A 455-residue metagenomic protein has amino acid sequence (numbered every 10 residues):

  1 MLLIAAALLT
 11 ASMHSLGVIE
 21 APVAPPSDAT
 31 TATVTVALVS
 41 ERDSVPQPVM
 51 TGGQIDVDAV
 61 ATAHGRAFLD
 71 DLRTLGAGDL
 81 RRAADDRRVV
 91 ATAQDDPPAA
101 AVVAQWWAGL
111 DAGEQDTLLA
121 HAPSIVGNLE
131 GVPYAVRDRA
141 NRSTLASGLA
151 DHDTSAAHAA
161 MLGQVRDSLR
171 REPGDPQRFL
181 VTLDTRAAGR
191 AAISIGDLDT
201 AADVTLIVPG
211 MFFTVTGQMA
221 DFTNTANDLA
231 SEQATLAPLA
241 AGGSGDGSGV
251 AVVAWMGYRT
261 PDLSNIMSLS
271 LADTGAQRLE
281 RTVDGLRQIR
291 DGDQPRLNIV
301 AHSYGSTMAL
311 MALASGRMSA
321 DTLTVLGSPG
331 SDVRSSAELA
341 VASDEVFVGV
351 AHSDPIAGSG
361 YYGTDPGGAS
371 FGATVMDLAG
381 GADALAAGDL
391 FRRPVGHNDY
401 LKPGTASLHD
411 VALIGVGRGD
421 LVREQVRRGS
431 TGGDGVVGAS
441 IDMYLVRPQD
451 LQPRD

Functional and structural regions predicted by a protein language model:
M1-D221, R423-G432, V436-D455: Flexible, membrane-associating and regulatory peripheral segments of lipid-active enzymes
A157-R166, H302, T364-A369: Short low-complexity stretches enriched in small and charged residues
D184, I207, G257, A301-H302 (+1 more regions): A generic structural signal for ordered alpha-helices
L198, G210-R281, G285-P295, S315-D455: Lipolytic serine-hydrolase domain surface
D203-T205, R296-N298, T322: Structural motif
V300-A309: Gly/Ala-rich beta-loop-alpha elbow adjacent to hydrolase catalytic centers
L310-A314: Short, hydrophobic alpha-helix immediately C-terminal to the catalytic nucleophile
